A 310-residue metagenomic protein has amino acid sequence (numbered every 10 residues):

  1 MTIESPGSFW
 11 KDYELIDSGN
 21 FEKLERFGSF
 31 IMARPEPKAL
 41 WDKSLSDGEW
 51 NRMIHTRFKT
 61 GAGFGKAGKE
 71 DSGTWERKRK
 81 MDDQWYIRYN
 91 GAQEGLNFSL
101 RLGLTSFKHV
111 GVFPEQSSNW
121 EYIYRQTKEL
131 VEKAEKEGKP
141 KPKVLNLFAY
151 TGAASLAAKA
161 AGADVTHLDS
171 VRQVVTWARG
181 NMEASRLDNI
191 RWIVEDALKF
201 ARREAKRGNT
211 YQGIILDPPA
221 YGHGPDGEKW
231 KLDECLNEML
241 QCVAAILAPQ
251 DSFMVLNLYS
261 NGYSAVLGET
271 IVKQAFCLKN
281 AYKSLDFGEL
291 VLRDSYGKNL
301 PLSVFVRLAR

Functional and structural regions predicted by a protein language model:
K11-E25, M32-P114, E121: Non-catalytic substrate-recognition/targeting regions of SAM-dependent transferases
P114-E135: Conserved alpha-helix/loop element of class I SAM-dependent methyltransferases that forms part of the SAM/SAH-binding
P140-F148: Conserved class I S-adenosyl-L-methionine
T151-A163: Conserved SAM-binding loop of SAM-dependent methyltransferases across substrates and taxa, primarily the Class I
D164-D169: Conserved SAM-binding motif I beta-strand of class I
Q173-G213: S-adenosyl-L-methionine
C235-P249: A short glycine-rich, Lys/Arg-flanked "PGG" loop and its adjoining helix->strand segment in the class I
D251-R310: C-terminal catalytic and target-recognition region of SAM-dependent MTase-like enzymes, primarily methyltransferases
